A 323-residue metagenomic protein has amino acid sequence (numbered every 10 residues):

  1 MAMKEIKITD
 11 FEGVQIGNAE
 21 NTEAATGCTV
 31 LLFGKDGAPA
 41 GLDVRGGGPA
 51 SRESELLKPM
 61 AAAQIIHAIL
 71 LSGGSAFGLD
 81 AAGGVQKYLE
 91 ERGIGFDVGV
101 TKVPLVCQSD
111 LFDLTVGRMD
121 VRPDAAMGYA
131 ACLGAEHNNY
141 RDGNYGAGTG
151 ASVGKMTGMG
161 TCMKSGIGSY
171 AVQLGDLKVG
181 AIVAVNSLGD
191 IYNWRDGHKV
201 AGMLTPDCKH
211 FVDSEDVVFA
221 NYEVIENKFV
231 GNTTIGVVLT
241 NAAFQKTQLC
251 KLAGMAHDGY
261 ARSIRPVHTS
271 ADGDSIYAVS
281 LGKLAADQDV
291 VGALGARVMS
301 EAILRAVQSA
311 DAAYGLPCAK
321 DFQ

Functional and structural regions predicted by a protein language model:
A2-A76, D80-G83, E91-Q323: A structural signal for small-residue-enriched, beta-sheet-centric alpha/beta enzyme cores and oligomeric scaffold folds
Y88: Active-site catalytic microenvironments for nucleophilic, acid-base chemistry
